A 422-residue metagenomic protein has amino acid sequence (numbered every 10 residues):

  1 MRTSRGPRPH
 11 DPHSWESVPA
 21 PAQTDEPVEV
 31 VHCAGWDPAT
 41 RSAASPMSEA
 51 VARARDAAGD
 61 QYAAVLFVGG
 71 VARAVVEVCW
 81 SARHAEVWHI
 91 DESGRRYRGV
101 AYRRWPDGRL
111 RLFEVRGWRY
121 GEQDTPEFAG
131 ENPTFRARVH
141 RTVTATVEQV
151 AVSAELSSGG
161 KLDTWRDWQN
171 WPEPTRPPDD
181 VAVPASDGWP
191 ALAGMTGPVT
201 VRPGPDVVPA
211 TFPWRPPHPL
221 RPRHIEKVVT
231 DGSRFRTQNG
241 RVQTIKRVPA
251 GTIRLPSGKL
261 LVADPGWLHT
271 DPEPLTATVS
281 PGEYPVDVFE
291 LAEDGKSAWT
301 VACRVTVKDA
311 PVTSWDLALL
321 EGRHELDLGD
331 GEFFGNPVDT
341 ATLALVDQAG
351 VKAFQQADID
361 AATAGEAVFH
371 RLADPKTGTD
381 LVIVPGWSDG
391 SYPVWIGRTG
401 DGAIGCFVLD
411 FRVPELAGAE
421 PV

Functional and structural regions predicted by a protein language model:
R2-A58, R119-A210: Long terminal segments
S48-V75: Active-site-flanking structural segment that lines cofactor/substrate pockets
A58-V65, H84-I90, A137: A structural detector for short beta-strand units
G69-A74, S93-R98, P133: A short glycine-rich beta-turn/N-cap micro-motif
V76-W80, W88, R98-P106, A151-S153: Beta-turn initiation residues at beta-strand->coil junctions
Y97-T146, A298-V301, V305-T363, A417-V422: An exposed acidic His-Trp-rich patch
V139-Q149, A154-S157, A367-P414, G418-A419: C-terminal structured interaction module
P203, V208-Q355: Extended, low-hydrophobicity segments enriched in charged/polar residues
